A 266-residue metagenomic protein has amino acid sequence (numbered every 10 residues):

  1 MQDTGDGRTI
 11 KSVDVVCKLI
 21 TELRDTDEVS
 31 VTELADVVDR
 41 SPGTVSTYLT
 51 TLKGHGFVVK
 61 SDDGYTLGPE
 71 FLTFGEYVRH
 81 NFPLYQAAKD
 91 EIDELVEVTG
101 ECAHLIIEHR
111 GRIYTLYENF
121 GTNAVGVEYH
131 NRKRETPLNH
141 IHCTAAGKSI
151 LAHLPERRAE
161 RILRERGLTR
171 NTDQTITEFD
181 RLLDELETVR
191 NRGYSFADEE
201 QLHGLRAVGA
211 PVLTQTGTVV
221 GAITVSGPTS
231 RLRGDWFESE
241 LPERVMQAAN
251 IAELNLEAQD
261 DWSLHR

Functional and structural regions predicted by a protein language model:
M1-Y85, N250, L254: N-terminal helix-turn-helix
Q2-V29, D93-V125, M246-S263: An N-terminal domain-start capping segment
F57, A207, A222-T224: Short hydrophobic beta-strand segments that form the core of ligand-binding sensory/regulatory domains
E76, H80-R164: Amphipathic alpha-helical effector-binding/dimerization core of metabolite-sensing transcriptional regulators
A88-E94, L163-V208, Q247, L254-N255: Short, basic/aromatic recognition patches
V212-Q215: Sensor-regulatory modules in signal-transduction proteins
V219: Glycine-rich acetyl-CoA-binding "A-motif" of GNAT/NAT acetyltransferases
A222-R266: Juxtadomain coupling helices with adjacent low-complexity linkers
